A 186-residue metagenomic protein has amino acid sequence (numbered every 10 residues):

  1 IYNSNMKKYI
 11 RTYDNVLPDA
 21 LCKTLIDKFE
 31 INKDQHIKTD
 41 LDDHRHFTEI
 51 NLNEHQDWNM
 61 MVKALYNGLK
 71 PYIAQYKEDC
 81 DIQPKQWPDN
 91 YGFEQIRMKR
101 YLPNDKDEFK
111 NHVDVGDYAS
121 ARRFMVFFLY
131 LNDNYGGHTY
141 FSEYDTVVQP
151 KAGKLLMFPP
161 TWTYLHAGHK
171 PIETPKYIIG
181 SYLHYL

Functional and structural regions predicted by a protein language model:
Y2-N90, Q95-R97: Non-heme Fe(II)/2-oxoglutarate
A74-L186: Catalytic core of non-heme Fe(II) oxygenases with the double-stranded beta-helix
